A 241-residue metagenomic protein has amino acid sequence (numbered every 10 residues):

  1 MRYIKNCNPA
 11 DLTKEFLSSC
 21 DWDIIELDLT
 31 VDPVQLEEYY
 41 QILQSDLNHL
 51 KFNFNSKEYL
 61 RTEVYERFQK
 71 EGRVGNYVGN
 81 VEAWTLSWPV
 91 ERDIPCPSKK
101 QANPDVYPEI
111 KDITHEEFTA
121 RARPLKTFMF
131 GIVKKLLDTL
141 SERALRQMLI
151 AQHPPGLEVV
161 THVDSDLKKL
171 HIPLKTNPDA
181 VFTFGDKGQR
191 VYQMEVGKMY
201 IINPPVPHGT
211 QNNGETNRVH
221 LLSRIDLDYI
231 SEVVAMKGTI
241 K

Functional and structural regions predicted by a protein language model:
M1-L136: Non-heme Fe(II)/2-oxoglutarate
C20-D21, Q189-V191, S231-V234: Catalytic phosphate/metal-binding cores of nucleic-acid and nucleotide-processing enzymes, i.e., regions that mediate
K134-P155: A short glycine-rich, His/Asp/Glu-containing loop-to-beta-strand
Q152-P154, V163-A180: Short, conserved beta-strand element in jelly-roll/cupin
P154-G156, G197, P205: Tight coil/turn sites that cap or link beta-strands
V159-H162, A180-F182, V191, I202-E215 (+1 more regions): Short beta-strand His + acidic residue motifs that chelate non-heme Fe in jelly-roll/DSBH and cupin folds
K169-P173, M199-I201, E215-V233: A short hydrophobic beta-strand segment most commonly corresponding to one strand of the jelly-roll/cupin
P173-E195: A short beta-strand-loop-beta hairpin characteristic of the jelly-roll/cupin
